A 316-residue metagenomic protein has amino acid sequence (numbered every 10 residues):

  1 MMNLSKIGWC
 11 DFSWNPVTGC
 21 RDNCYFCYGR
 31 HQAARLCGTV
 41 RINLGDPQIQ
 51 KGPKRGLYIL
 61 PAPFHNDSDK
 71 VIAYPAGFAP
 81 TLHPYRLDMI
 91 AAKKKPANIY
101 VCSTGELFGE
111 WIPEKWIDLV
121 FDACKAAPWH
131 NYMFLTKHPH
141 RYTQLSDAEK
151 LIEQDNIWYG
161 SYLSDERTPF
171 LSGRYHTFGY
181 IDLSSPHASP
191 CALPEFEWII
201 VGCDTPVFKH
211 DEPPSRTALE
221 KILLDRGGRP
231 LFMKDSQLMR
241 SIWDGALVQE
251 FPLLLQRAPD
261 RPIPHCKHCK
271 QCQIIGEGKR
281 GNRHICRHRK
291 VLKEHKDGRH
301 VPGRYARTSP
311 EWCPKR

Functional and structural regions predicted by a protein language model:
M1-W158, E166-L171: Conserved Radical SAM active-site core
M1-W9, T39, C191-D260: Auxiliary Fe-S-binding modules of radical SAM enzymes
Q32, D204, I274: Flexible loop residues that form catalytic and substrate-binding hotspots at small-molecule/glycan-binding clefts
N98-Y100, N131-M133, N156-G160, H176-Y180 (+2 more regions): Structural preference for beta-strand elements that scaffold enzyme active sites
T104-E106, K137-P139, Y162-E166, D182-P186 (+2 more regions): Active-site beta-loop-alpha junctions enriched in small/polar residues
A123-H130, S172-H176, K221-L231: A structural motif corresponding to the C-terminal end of an alpha-helix and its immediate exit/capping segment
E153-F196, P213-T217: Short loop-to-alpha-helix "cap/lid" segments that border enzyme active sites across diverse enzyme classes
A258-R316: Cysteine-centered metal-binding/redox modules
